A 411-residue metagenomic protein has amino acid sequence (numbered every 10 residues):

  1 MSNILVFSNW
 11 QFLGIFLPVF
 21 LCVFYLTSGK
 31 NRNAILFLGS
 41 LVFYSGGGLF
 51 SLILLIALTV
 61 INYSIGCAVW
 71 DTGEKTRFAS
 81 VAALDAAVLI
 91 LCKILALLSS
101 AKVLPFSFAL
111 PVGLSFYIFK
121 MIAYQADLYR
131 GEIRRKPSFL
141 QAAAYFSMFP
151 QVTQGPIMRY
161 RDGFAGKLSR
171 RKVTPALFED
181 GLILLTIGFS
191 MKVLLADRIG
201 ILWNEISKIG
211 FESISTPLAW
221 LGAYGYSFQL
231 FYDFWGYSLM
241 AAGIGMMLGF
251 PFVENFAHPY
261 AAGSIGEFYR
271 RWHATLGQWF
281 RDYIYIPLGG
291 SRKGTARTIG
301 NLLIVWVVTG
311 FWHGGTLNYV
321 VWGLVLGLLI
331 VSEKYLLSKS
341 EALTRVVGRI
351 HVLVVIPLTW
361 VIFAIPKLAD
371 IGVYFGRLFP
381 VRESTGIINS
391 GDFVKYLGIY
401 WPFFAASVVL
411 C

Functional and structural regions predicted by a protein language model:
M1-V408: Membrane-embedded transmembrane alpha-helical bundles that form the catalytic cores of multi-pass lipid-modifying
C411: Acidic/His-leaning functional-site neighborhoods
